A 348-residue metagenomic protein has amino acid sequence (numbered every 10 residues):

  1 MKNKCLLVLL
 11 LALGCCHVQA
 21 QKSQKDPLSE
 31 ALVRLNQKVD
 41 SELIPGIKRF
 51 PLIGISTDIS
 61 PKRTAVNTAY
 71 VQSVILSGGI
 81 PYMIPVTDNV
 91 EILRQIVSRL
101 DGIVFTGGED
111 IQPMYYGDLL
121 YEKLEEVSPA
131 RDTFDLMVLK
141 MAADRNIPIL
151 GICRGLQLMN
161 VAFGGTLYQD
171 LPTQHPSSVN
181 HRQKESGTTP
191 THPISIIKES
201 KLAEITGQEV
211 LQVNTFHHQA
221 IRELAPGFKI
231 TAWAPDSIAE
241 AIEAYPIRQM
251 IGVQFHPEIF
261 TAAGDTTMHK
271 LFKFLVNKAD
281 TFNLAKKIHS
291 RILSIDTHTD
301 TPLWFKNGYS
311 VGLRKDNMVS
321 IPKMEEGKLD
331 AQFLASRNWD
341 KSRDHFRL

Functional and structural regions predicted by a protein language model:
K2-N3, V18-I152, V161, Y168 (+5 more regions): N-terminal beta1-alpha1 cap of cysteine-dependent amidohydrolase-like domains
C5-L13: Sec-dependent N-terminal signal peptides
L52-I55, Y82-M83, G102-F105, L150-G151 (+5 more regions): Structural recognition of the beta-strand scaffold that forms the well-ordered cores of secreted hydrolase catalytic
L156-L158: Hydrophobic, aromatic-enriched interface-forming segments
V213, A232-W233: Short beta-strand
F216-A220: The feature captures the conserved acid-bearing segment of alpha/beta-hydrolase catalytic domains
A241-G252: Short glycine/proline-rich, acidic loop/turn segments that cap or connect secondary-structure elements
L284-L348: N-terminal hydrophobic targeting/anchoring segments and the immediately downstream early-domain regions of hydrolases
